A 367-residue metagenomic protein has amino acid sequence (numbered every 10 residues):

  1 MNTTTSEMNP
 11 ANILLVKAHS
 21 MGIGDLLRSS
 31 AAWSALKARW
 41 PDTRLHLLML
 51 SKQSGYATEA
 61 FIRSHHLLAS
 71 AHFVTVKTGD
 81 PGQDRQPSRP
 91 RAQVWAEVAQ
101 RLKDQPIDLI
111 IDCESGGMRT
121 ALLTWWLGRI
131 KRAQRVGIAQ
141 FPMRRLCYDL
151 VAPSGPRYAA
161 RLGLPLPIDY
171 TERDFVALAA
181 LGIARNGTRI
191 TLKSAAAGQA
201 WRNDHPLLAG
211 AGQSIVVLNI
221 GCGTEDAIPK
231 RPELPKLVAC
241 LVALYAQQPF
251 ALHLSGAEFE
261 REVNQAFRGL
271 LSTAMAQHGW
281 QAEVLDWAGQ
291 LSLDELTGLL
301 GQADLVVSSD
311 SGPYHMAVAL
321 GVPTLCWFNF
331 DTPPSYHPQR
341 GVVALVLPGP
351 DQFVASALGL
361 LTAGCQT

Functional and structural regions predicted by a protein language model:
M1-T367: Catalytic machinery of carbohydrate-active enzymes, primarily nucleotide-sugar-dependent glycosyltransferases
